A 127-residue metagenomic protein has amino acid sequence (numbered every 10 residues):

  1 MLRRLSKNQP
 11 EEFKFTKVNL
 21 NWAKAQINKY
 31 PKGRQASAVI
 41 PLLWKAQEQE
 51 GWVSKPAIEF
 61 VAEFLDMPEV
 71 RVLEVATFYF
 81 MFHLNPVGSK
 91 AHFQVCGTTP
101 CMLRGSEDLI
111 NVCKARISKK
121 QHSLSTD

Functional and structural regions predicted by a protein language model:
M1-D127: Signature of N-terminal electron-transfer/Fe-S-associated modules in redox systems
